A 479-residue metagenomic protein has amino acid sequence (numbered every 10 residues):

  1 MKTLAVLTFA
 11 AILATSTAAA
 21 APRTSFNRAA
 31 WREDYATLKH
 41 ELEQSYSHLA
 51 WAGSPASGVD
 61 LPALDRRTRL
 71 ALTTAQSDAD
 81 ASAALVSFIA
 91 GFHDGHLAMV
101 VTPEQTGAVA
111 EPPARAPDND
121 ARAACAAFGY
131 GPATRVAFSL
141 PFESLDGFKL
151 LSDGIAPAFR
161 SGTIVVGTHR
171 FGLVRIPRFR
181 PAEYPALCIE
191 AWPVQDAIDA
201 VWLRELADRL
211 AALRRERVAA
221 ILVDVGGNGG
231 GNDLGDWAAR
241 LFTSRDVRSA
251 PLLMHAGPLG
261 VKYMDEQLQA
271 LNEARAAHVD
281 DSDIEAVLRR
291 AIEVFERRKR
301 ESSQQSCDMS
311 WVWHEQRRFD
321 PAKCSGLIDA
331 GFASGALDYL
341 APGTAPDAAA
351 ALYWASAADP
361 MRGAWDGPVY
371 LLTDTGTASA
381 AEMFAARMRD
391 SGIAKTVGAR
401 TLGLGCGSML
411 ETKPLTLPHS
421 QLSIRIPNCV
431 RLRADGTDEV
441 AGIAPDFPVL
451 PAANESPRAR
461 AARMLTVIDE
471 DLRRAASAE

Functional and structural regions predicted by a protein language model:
M1-L4: Positively charged n-region of N-terminal signal peptides that target proteins for export
V6-L13, T17: Hydrophobic helical h-region of N-terminal Sec-dependent signal peptides in bacterial secretory/periplasmic proteins
A20-K323, A336-Y339, G343-L352, W365-Y370 (+6 more regions): Flexible, low-complexity junctional segments that flank or bridge functional domains
F88, T377-G392: Cysteine-centered nucleophilic/redox motifs
G230, G376-T377: Glycine-/small-residue-rich active-site loops that bind phosphorylated ligands and cofactors
A357-M361, D374: Penicillin-binding protein/beta-lactamase superfamily catalytic region
V440-A444: Alpha-helical coiled-coil scaffolding segments
